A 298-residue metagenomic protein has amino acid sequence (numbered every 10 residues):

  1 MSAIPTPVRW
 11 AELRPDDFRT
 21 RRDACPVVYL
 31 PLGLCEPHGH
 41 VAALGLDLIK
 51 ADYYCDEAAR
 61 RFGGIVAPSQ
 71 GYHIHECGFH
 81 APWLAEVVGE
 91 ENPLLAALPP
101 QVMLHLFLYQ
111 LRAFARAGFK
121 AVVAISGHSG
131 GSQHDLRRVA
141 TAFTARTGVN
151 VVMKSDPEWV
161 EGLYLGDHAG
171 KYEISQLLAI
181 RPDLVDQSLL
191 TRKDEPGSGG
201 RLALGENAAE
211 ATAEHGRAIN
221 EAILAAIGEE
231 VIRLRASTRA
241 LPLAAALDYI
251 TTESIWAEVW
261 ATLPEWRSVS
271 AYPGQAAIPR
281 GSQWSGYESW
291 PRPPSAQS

Functional and structural regions predicted by a protein language model:
M1-V123, G127-S298: Extended, histidine- and acidic-residue-enriched regions that form the cofactor-binding/catalytic faces
